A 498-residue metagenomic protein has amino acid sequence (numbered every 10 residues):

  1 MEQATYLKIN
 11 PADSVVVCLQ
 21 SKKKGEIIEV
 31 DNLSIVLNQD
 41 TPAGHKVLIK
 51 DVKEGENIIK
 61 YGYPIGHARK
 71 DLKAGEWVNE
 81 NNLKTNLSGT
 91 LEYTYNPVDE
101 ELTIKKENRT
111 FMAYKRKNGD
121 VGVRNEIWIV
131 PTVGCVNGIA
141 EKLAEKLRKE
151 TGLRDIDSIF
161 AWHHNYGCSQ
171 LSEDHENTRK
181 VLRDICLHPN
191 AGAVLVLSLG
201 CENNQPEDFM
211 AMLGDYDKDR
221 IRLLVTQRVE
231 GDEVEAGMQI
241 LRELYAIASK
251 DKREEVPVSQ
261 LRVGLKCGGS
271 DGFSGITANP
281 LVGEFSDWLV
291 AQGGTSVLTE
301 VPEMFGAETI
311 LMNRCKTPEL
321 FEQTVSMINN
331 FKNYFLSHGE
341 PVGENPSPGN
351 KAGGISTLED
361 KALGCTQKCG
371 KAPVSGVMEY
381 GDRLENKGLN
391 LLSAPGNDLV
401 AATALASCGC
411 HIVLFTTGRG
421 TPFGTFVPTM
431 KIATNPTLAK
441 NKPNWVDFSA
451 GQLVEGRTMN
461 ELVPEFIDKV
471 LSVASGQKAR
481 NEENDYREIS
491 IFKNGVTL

Functional and structural regions predicted by a protein language model:
E2-I412, R419-P422, V427-L498: Metallocofactor- and cofactor-centric catalytic cores in central/energy metabolism, strongly enriched
